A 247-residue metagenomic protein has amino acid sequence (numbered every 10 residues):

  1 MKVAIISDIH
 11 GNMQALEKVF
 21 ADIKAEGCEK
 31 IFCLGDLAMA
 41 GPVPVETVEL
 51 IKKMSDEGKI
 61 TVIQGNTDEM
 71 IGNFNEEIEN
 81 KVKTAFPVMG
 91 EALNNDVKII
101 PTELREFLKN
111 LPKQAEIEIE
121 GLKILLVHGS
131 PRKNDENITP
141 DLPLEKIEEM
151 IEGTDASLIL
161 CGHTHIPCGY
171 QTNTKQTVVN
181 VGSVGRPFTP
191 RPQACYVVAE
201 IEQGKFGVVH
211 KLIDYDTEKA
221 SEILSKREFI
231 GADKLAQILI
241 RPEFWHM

Functional and structural regions predicted by a protein language model:
M1-A4, I117-L125, T172-T177, K205-G207: Beta-strand-turn-beta hairpins that frame and shape the catalytic cleft of phosphate-ester-processing enzymes
K2-I6, G11-V97: Core catalytic region of metal-dependent phosphoesterases/phosphodiesterases, especially metallo-beta-lactamase-like
S7-I9, G35-L37, N66-E69, G129-P131 (+3 more regions): Active-site metal-binding loops of divalent metal-dependent hydrolases
I23-G27, D56-E57, E118-G121, E152-D155 (+2 more regions): Glycine-rich phosphate-binding loop signature in dinucleotide/nucleotide-binding domains
K83-P87, G121-T154: Active-site-proximal segments of metal-dependent phosphoesterases and phosphodiesterases across multiple
V88-K123: Metallo-beta-lactamase
D141-V181: Anionic-ligand binding region
Q171-M247: Acidic, His/Gly-rich catalytic cores of divalent-metal-dependent hydrolytic chemistry
